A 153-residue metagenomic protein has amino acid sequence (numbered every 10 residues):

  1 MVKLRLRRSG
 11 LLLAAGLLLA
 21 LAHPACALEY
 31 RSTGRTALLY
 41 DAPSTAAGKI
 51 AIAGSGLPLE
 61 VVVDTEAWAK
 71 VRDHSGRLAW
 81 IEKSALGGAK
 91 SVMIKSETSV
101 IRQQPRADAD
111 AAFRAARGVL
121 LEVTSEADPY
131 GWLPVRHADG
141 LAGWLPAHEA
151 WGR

Functional and structural regions predicted by a protein language model:
M1-R7: N-terminal secretory signal peptides that target proteins for export/translocation
K3, L28-L38, A42-E66, R72-R106 (+4 more regions): Boundary regions of SH3-family modules and the immediately adjacent low-complexity/disordered segments in eukaryotic
R8-L11, L38: Sequence-pattern detector for short linear motifs and compositional/periodic biases rather than a specific fold
G10-A22: Bacterial N-terminal signal peptides
H23-A27: Sec/Tat signal peptide C-region and signal peptidase I cleavage site
